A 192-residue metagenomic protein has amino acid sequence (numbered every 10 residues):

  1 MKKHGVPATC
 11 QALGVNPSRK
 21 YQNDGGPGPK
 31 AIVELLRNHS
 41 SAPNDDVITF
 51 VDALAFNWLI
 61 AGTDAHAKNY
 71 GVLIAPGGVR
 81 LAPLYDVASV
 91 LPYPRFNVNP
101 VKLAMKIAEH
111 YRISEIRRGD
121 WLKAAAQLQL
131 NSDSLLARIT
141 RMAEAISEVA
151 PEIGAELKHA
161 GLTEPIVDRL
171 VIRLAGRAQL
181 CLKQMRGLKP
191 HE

Functional and structural regions predicted by a protein language model:
M1-A67, G71-E192: Anionic ligand-binding catalytic core segments
